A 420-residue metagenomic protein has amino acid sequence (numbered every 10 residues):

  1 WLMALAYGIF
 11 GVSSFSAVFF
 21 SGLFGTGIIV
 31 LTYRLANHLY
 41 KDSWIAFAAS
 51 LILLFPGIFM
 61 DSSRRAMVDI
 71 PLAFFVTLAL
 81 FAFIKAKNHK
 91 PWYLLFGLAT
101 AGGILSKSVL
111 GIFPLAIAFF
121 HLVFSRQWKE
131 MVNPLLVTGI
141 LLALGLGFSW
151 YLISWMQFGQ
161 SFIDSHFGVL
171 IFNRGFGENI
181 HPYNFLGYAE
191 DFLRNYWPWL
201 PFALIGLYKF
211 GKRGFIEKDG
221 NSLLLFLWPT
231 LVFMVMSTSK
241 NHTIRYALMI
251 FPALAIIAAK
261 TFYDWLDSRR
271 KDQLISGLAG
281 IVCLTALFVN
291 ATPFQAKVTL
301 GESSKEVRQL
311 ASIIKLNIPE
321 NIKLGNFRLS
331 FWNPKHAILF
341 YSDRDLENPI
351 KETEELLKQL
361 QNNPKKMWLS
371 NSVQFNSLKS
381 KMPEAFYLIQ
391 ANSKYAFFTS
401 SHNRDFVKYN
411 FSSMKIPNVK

Functional and structural regions predicted by a protein language model:
I9, A86, L98, G102 (+4 more regions): Transmembrane-lumen/periplasm boundary regions of multi-pass, lipid-linked membrane glycan transferases
V18-S21, D61-P71: Short acidic/glycine- and proline-prone juxtamembrane loop motifs at membrane-interface regions of multi-pass membrane
F19-Y40, L78: Transmembrane-helix motifs of polytopic, lipid-linked glycan transferases
L31, P71-N88, A99, L254-I257: Specific aromatic-rich, kink-prone transmembrane helix
T32-F55: Transmembrane-helix signature of polytopic, membrane-embedded enzymes that assemble or transfer cell-envelope glycans
H38-L39, S43, A79-Y93, F262: Membrane-interface transmembrane helices that cradle and orient dolichyl/undecaprenyl
F262-T292: Signature aromatic-anchored transmembrane alpha helix within multi-pass, membrane-resident enzymes that catalyze glycan
L287-H402: Short periplasmic/luminal acceptor-recognition loop of GT-C membrane glycosyltransferases, typified by
